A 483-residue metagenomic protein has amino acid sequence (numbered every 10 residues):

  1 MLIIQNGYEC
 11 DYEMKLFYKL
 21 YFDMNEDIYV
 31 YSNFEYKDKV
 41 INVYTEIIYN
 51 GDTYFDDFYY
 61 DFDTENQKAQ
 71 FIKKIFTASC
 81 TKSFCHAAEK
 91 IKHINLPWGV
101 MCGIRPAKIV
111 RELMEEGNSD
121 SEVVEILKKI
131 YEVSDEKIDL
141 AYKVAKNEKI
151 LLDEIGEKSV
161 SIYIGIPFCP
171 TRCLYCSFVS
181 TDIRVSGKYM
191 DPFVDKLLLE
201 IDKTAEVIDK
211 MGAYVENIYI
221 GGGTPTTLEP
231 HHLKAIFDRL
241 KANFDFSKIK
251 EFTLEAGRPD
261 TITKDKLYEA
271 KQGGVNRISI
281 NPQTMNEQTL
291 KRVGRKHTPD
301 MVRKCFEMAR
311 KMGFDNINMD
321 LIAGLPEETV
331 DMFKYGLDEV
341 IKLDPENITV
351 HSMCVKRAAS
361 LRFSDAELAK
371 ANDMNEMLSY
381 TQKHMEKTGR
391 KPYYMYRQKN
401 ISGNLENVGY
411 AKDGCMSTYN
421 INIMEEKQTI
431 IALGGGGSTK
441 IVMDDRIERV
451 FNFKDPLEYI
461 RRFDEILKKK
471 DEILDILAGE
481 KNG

Functional and structural regions predicted by a protein language model:
M1-D120, D413-G483: Radical SAM enzyme core and accessory elements
N25-Y29, A358-L433: A C-terminal junction/extension of Radical SAM enzymes
V43-T45, I164, I280: Short beta-strand motif preference
I91-N95, E115-I162: N-terminal [4Fe-4S]-dependent radical SAM core
E157-V194: Canonical Radical SAM [4Fe-4S] cluster-binding loop centered on the CxxxCxxC motif and its immediate flanking residues
S159-S161, N217, E251, N347 (+2 more regions): Beta-sheet entry/capping signal
G165, S279, N347-H351, I421 (+1 more regions): Beta-strand scaffold of nucleotide-dependent catalytic cores
S180-Y380: Conserved non-cysteine loop/helix-boundary elements of the Radical SAM core domain that shape
